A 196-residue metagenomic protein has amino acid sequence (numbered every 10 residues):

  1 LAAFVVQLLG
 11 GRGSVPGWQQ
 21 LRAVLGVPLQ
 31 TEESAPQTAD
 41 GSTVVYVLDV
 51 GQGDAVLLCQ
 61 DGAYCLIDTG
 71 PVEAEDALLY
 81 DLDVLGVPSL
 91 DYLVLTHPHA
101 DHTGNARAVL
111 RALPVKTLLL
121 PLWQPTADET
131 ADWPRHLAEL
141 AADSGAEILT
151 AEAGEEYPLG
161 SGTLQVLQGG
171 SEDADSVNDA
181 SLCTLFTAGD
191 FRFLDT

Functional and structural regions predicted by a protein language model:
L1-T196: Non-globular, low-confidence helical/coil segments that flank catalytic cores
